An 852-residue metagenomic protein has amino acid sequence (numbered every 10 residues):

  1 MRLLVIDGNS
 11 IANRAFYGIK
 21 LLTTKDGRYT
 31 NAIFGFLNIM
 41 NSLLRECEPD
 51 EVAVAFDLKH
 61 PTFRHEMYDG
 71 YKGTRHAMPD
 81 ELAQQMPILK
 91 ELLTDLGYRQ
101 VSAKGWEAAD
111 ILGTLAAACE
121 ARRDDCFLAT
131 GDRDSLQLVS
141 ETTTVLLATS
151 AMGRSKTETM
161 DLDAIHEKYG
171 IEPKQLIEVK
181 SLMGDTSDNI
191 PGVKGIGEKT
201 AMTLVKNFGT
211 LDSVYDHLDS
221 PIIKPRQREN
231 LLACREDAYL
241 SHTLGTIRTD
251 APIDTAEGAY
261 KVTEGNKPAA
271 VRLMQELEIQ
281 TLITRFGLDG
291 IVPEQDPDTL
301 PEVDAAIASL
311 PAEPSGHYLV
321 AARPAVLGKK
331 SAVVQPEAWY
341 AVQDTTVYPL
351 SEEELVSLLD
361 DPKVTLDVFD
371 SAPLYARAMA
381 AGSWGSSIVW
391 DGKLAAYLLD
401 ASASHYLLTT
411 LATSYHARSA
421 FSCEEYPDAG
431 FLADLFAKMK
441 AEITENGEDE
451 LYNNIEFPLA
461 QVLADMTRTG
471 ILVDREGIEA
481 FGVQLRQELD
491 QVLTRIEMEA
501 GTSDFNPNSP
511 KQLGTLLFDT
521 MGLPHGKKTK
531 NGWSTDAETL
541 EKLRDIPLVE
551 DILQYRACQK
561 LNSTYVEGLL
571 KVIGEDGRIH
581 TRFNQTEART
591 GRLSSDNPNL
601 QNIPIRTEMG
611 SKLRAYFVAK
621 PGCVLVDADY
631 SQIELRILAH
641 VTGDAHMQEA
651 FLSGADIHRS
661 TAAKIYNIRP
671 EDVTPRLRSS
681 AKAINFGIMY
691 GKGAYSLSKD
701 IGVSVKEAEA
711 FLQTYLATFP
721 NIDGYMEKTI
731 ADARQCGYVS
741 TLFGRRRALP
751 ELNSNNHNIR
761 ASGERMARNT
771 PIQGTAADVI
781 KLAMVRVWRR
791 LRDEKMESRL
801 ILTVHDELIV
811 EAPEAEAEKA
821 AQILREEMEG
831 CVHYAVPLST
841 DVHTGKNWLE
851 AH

Functional and structural regions predicted by a protein language model:
L3-L4, G8, R14-E51, D69-G70 (+5 more regions): Conserved RNase H-like, two-metal-ion catalytic cores of nucleic-acid enzymes
V5-I6, L128-T130, L319-A321, V389-W390 (+2 more regions): Short hydrophobic beta-strand that contains or immediately precedes a catalytic carboxylate
T23, G73-I253: Extended two-metal-dependent nuclease catalytic cores across DNA- and RNA-processing enzymes
R99, M152-K180, A332-L463, Q487 (+1 more regions): Active-site-proximal helix-loop-helix substrate-binding element of RNase H-like nuclease domains
C234-E353, T365, F369, E425 (+8 more regions): Conserved "right-hand" nucleotidyltransferase catalytic core of DNA-directed polymerases
T345, K393-S422, F431, Q585-P670: Function-dense linear segments that define catalytic or interfacial modules in macromolecule-processing proteins
R468, V566, H580-T581, Q585-A588 (+4 more regions): Conserved catalytic core of nucleic-acid polymerases
Q487, T494, M498, T502-V549 (+4 more regions): C-terminal polymerase-core module
